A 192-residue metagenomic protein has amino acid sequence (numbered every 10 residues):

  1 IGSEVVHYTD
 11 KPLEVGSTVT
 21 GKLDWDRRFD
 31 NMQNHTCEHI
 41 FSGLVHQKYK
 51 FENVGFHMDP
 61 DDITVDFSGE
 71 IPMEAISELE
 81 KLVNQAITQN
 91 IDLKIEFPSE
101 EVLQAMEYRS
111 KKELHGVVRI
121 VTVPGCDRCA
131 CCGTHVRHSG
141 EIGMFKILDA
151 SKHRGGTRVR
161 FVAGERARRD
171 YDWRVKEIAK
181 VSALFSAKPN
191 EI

Functional and structural regions predicted by a protein language model:
I1-I192: Active-/binding-site microenvironments in catalytic and ligand-binding cores
